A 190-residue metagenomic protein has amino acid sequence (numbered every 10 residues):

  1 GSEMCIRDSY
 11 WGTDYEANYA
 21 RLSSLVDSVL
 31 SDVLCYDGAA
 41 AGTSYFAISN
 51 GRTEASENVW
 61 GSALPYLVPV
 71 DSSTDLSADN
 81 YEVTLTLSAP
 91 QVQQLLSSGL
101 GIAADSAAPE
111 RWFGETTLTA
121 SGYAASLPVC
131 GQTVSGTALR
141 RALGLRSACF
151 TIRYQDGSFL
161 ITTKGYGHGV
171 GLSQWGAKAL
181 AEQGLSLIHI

Functional and structural regions predicted by a protein language model:
G1-I188: Conserved, single-site charged/polar hotspot
